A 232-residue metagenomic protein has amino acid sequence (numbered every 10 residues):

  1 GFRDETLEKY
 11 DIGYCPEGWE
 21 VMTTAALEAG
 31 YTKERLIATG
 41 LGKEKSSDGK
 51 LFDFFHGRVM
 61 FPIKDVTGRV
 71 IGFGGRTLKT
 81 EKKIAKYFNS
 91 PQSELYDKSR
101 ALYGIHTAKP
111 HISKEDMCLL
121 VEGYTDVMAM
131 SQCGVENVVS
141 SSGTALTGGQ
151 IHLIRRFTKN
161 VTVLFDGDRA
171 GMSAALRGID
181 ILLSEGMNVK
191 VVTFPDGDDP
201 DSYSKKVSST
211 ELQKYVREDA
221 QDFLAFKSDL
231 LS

Functional and structural regions predicted by a protein language model:
G1-T6: Non-catalytic interaction/clamp surfaces of large macromolecular machines
L7-K9, Y14-G18, D198, Y215: Terminal amphipathic helices with adjacent charged low-complexity linkers/tails
Y10-P16, F52, D166-D168: Conserved short loop/turn motifs at secondary-structure junctions
G18-F157, V161, A175: Phosphate-handling DNA/RNA-contact segment within nucleic-acid enzymes
Y31-E34, K159-G167, V207-D222: A polyampholytic, Gly/Pro-enriched intrinsically disordered region
C118-L120, T158-A170, V192-F194: Acidic beta-strand-to-loop metal/phosphate-binding motif
A175-E185: Conserved acidic, small-residue-rich alpha-beta core segments centered on
G186-S232: C-terminal or mid-to-C-terminal helical accessory/interaction module adjacent to the motor/catalytic core
